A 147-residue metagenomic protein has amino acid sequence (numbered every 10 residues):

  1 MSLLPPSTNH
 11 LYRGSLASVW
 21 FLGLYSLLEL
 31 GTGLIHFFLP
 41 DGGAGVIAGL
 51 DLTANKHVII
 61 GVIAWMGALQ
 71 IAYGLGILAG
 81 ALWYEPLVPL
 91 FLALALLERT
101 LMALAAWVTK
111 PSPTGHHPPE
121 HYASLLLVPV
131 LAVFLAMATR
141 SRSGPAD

Functional and structural regions predicted by a protein language model:
M1-E29: Cytosolic juxtamembrane helix and N-cap/initiation of the first transmembrane helix
L27-K56, I60-G61: Hydrophobic transmembrane helix segments
I47-L50, P113-L125: Non-cytosolic membrane-interface motifs at loop->transmembrane helix junctions
A54-L78: Core segments of alpha-helical transmembrane spans in multipass integral membrane proteins
G74-L90: Juxtamembrane helix-break-helix junctions at the cytosolic face of small multi-pass alpha-helical membrane proteins
L90-W107: Hydrophobic alpha-helical membrane segments
V128-D147: Membrane-water interface at the C-terminal end of transmembrane alpha helices
